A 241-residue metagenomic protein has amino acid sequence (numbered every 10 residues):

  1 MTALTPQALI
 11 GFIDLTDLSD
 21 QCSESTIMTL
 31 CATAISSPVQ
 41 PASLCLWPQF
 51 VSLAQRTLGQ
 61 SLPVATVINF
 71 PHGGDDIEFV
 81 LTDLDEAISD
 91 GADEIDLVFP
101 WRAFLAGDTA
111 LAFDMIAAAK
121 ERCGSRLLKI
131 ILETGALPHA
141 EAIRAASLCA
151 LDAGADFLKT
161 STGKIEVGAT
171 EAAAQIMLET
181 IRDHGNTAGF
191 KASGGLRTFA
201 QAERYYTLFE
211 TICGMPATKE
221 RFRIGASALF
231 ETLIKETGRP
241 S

Functional and structural regions predicted by a protein language model:
T2-V39, Q49-F190, F199-S227, K235-S241: Alpha/beta enzyme core
S43-W47: Short, hydrophobic beta-strand segments that form beta-sheet elements in well-ordered domains
S193: Terminal helix/beta-alpha structural elements that buttress the NAD(P)+-binding lobe
L196: Short donor-sugar binding/catalytic loops of nucleotide-sugar-dependent glycosyltransferases, especially enzymes
T232: N-terminal beta-loop-helix "entrance" segment that forms/cooperates in small-molecule cofactor or anionic ligand
